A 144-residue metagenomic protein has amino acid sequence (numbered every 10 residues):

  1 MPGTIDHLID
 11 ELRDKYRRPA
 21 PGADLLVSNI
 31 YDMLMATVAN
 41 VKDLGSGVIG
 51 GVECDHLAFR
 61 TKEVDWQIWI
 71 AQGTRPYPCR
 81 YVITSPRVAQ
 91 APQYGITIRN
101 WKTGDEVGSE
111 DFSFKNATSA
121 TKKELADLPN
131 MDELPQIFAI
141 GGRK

Functional and structural regions predicted by a protein language model:
M1, A20, D43-G45, I49 (+1 more regions): Intrinsically disordered, low-complexity segments enriched in small/polar residues
M1-A23, A89-Y94: An acidic-aromatic
D6-R13, V27-M35, P135: Generic detector of well-ordered alpha-helical segments enriched in charged/polar residues, highlighting helical
R13-A20, V38, K102, G142: Generic secondary-structure transition motif, activating predominantly at the C-termini of alpha-helices
R17, S113-K115, A139: Compositionally biased, low-structure terminal segments
S28-N29, L34-A126: Gly/Pro-enriched, hydrophobic low-complexity segments that function as extracytoplasmic propeptides/linkers
T118-K144: Gram-negative outer-membrane assembly/targeting C-terminal domains
